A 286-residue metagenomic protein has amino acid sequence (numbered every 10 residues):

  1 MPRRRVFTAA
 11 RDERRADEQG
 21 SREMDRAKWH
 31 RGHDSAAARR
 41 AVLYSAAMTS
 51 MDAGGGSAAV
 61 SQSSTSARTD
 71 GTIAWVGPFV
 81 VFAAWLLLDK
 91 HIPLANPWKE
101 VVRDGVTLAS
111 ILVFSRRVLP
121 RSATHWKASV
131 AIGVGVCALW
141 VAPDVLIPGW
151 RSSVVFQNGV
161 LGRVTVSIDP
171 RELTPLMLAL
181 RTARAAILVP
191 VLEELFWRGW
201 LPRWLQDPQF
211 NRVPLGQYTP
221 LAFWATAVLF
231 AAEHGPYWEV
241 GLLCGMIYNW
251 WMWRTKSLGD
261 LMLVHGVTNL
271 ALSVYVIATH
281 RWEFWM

Functional and structural regions predicted by a protein language model:
P2-R3, A38: N-terminal leader/targeting signatures
E13-G20, D52-G55: Short, charge-rich patches within N-terminal targeting peptides
E23-M24: Periodic, rod-like helical contexts
S35-A41: Positively charged N-terminal leader segments that act as targeting/secretion signals
T49-G56, S61-P190, L270-W282, M286: Specific transmembrane helices
P170-M286: Transmembrane helix-loop-helix hairpins at the membrane interface of multi-pass integral membrane proteins
